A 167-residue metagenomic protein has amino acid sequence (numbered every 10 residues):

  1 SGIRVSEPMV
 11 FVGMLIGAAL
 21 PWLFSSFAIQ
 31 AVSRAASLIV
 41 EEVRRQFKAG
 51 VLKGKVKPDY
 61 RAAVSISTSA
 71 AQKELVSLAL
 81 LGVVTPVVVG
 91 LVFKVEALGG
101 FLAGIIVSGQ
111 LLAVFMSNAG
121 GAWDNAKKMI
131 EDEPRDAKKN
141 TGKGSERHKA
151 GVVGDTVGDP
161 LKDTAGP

Functional and structural regions predicted by a protein language model:
S1-P167: Hydrophobic packing and interface segments
